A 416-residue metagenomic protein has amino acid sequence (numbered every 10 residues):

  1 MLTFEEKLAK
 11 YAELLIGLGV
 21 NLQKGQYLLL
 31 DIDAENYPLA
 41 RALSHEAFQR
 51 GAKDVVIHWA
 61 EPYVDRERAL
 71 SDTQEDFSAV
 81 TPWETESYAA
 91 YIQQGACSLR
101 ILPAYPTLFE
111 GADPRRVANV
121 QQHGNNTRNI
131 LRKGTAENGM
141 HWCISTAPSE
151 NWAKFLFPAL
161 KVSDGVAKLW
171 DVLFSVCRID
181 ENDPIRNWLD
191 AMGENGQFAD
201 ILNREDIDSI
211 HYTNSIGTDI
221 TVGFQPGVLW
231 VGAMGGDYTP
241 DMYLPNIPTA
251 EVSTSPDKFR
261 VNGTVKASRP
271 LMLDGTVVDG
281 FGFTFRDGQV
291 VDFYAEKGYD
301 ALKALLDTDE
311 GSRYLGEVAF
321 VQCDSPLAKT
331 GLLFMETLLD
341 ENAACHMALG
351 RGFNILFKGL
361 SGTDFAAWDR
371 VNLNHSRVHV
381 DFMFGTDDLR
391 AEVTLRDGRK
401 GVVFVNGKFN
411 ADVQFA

Functional and structural regions predicted by a protein language model:
M1-N262, F409-A416: Active-site bordering "gate/hinge" segments that shape substrate access to catalytic or cofactor-binding pockets
E35-N36, A104-P106, S149, G217 (+8 more regions): Short, glycine-/Ser/Thr-/acidic-enriched flexible segments
N203-D208, V277-D279, M383-R390: A short, compositionally biased
G223, F293-Y294, F404: Short linear motifs in exposed loops
T254-E310: Long, well-ordered mid-to-C-terminal structural blocks that present hydrophobic/aromatic surfaces
F259, D274-T276, T284-F285, D309-R313 (+3 more regions): A structural signal for short secondary-structure junctions
V290-S361: Dual-mode signal for accessory low-complexity, basic/Gly-rich regions
W368-A416: Extended hydrophobic packing segments that form well-structured cores
